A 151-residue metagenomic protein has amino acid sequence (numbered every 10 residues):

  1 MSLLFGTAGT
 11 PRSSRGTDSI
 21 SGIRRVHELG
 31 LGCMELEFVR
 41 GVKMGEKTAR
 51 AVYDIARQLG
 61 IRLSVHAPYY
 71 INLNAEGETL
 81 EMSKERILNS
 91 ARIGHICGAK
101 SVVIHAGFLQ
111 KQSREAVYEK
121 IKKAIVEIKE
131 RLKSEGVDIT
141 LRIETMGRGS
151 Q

Functional and structural regions predicted by a protein language model:
M1-R92: N-terminal pre-domain/capping segments
A75-Q151: Active-site acidic/histidine proton-transfer and metal-coordination neighborhood in alpha/beta enzyme cores
